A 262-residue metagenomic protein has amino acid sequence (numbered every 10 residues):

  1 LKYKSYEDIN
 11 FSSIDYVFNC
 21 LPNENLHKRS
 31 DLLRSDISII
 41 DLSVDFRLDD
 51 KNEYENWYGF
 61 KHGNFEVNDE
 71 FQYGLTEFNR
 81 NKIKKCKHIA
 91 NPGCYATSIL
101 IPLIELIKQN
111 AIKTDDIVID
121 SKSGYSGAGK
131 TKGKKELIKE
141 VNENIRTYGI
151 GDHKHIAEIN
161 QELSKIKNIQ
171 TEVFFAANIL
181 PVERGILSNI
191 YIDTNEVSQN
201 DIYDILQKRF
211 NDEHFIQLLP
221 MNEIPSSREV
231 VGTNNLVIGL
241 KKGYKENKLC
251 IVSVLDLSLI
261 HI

Functional and structural regions predicted by a protein language model:
L1-E143, Y148-I150, E229, K241-K245: N-terminal Rossmann-like NAD(P) cofactor-binding subdomain of oxidoreductases, focused on the glycine-rich
L1-F11, C20-P22, H27, D115-S121 (+1 more regions): C-terminal substrate-binding/catalytic lobe of Rossmann-fold NAD(P)-dependent oxidoreductases
L255-S258: A short, acidic, flexible beta-alpha connecting loop/helix-capping segment that sits on the rim of active
I260-I262: Conserved small/polar residues in nucleotide/adenosyl-binding loops
